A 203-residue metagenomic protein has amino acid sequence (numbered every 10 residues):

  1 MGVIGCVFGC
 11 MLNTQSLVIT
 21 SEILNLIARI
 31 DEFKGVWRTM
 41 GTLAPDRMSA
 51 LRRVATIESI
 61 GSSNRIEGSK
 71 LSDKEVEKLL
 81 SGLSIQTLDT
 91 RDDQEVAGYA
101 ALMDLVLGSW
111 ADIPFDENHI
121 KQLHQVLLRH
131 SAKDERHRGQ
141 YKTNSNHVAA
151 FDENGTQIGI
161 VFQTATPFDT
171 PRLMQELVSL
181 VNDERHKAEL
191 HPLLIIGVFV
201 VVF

Functional and structural regions predicted by a protein language model:
M1-F203: FIC/Doc superfamily catalytic core
